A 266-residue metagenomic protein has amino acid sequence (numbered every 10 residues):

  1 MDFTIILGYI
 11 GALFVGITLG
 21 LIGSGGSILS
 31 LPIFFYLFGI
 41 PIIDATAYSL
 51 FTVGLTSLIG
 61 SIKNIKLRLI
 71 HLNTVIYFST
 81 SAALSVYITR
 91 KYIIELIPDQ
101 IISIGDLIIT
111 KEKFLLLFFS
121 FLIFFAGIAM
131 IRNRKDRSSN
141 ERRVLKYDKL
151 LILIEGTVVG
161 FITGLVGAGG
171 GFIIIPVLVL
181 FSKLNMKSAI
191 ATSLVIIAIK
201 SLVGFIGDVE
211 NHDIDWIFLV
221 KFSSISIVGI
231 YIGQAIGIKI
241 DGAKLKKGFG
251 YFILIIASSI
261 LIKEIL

Functional and structural regions predicted by a protein language model:
M1-G11, V15, Y36, I62-V159 (+1 more regions): Juxtamembrane transmembrane-helix boundary motif
L13-G23, T157-V166: Transmembrane alpha-helix interface/packing and boundary motifs in multi-pass membrane proteins, characterized by
T18, I22-V75: Juxtamembrane transmembrane-helix termini in multi-pass membrane transport proteins
S30-D44, I173-S188: Interfacial segments of multi-pass membrane proteins
G54-S57, G127, A198-S201, L254-A257: Small-residue-rich packing faces within the transmembrane alpha-helices of Major Facilitator Superfamily
G60-K66, I162-G164, I173-V179, K200-I214: Generic transmembrane alpha-helix signature in multi-pass membrane proteins, especially transporters/channels
L145-L184: Transmembrane alpha-helical segments that form core, pore/gating elements of small-molecule transporters/exporters
